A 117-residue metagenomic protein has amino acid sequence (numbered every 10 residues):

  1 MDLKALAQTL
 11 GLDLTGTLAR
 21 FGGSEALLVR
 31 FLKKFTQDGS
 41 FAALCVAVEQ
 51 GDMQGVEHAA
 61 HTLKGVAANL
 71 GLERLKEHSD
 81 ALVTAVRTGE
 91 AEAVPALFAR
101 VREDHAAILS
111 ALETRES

Functional and structural regions predicted by a protein language model:
M1, E116-S117: C-terminal end-of-chain micro-motif
M1-Q8: Intrinsically disordered or compositionally simple regulatory linkers and C-terminal tails in signal-transduction
K4, K33-K34, K64, K76: Context-gated lysine
L10-T62, E92-E116: Long, amphipathic alpha-helical coiled-coil segments characteristic of histidine-phosphotransfer scaffolds
S40, D52-A59, A67-T88: Short, well-ordered alpha-helical segments that carry or flank key catalytic/ligand-binding motifs at enzyme/regulatory
